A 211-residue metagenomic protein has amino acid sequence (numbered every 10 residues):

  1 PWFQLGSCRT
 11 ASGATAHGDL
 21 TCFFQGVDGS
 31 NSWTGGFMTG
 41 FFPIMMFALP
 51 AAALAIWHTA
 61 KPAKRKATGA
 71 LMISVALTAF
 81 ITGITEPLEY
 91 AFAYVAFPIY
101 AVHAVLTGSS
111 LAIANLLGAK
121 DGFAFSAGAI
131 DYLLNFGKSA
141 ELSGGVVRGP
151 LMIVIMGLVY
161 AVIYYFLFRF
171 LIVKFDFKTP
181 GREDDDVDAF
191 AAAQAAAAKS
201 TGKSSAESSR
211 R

Functional and structural regions predicted by a protein language model:
P1-G35, P50-L54, H58, S74-V75 (+1 more regions): Transmembrane alpha-helical segments and their short flanking loops that form helix-hairpins/helix-helix interfaces
M38-M46: Structural signature of hydrophobic alpha-helical transmembrane segments
F42, A70, S74-T78: Residue-level detector of functional hotspots within protein domains
M46, I56-H58, P62-L71: Membrane-proximal intracellular helices of multi-pass ion channels
S200-R211: Structured cytosolic domains appended to multi-pass membrane proteins
